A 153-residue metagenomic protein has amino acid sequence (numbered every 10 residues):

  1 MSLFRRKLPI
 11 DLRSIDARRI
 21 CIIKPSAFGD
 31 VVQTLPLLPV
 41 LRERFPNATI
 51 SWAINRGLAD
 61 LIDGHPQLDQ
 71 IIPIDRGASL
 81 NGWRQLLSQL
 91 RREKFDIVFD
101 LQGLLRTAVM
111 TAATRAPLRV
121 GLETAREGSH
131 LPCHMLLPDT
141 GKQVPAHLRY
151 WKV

Functional and structural regions predicted by a protein language model:
M1-V153: Catalytic machinery of carbohydrate-active enzymes, primarily nucleotide-sugar-dependent glycosyltransferases
